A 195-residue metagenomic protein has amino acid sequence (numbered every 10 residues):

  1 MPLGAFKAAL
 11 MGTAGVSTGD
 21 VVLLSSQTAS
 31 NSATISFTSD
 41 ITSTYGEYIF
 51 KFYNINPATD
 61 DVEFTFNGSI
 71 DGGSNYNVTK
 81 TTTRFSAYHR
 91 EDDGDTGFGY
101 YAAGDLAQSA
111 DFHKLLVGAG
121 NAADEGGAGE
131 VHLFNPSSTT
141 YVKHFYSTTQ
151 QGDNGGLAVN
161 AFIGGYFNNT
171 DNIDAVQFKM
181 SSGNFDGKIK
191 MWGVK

Functional and structural regions predicted by a protein language model:
P2-K195: Surface-exposed molecular-recognition determinants
